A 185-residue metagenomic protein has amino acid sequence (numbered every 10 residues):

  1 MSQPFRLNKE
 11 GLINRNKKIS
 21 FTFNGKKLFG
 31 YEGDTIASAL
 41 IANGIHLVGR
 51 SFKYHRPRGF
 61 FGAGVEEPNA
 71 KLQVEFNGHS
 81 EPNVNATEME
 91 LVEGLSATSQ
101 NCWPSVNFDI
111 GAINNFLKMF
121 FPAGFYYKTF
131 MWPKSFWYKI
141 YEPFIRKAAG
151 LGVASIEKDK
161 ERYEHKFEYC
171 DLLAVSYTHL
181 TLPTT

Functional and structural regions predicted by a protein language model:
S2-E32, N43-V74, P82: Ubiquitin-like/PB1-type beta-grasp interaction modules and other compact soluble beta-rich domains
T35-A37: Short, structural beta-strand-to-alpha-helix junction motif
L40: Carbohydrate-associated surface elements
F52-V175: Fe-S ferredoxin-like electron-transfer domains and their immediately adjacent linker/connector regions across
T178-T184: Conserved small/polar residues in nucleotide/adenosyl-binding loops
